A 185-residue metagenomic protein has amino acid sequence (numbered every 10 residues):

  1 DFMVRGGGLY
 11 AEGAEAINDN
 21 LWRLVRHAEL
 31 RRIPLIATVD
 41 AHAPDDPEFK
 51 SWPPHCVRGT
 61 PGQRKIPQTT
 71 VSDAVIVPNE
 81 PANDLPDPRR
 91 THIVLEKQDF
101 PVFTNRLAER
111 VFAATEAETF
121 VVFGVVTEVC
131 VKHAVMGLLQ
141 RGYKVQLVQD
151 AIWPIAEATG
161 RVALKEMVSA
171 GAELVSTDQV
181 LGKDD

Functional and structural regions predicted by a protein language model:
D1-T91, A114, Y143-L147, I155-D185: Active-site acidic carboxylates
I36, V94-E96, V121: Structural motif
E96-T119: Alpha-helical scaffold elements lining the catalytic groove of polysaccharide deacetylases
K97, F123-G124, A156: Glycine- and other small-residue-rich loops at beta-strand/loop junctions that grip anionic moieties
P101-V102, I152-A156: Short, small-residue-enriched loops and turns at beta-alpha junctions that line or gate enzyme active sites
T104, C130-K132: Short, well-ordered alpha-helical microsegments
E118-C130, L147-I152: Glycine-rich anion-binding loop/nest that anchors nucleotide
V135, L139: Gly/Ala-rich phosphate-binding loop of Rossmann-like dinucleotide-binding domains, activating on the conserved
